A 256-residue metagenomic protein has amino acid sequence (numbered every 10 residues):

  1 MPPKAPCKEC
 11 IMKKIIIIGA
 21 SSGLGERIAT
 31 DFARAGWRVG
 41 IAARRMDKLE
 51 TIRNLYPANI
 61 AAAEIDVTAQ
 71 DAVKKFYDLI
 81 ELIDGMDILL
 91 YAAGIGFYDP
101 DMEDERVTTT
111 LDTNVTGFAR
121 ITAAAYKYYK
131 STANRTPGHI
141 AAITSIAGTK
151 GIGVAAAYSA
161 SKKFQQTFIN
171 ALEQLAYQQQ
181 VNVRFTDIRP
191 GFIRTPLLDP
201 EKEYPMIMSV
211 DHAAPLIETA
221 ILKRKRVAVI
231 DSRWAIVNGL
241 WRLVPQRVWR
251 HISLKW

Functional and structural regions predicted by a protein language model:
S21-S22: Conserved glycine-rich cofactor-binding loop
Y56-D71: Rossmann-fold cofactor-recognition segment
A92-Y98: Conserved NAD(P)H cofactor-binding loop of Rossmann-fold oxidoreductase domains
D99-D112: Short alpha-helical oligomerization interface
T122, S161: Active-site helix of classical SDR
S145: Residue(s) in the substrate-gating loop at a strand-loop-helix junction that position the organic substrate next
D187, K202-N238: C-terminal helical subdomain
